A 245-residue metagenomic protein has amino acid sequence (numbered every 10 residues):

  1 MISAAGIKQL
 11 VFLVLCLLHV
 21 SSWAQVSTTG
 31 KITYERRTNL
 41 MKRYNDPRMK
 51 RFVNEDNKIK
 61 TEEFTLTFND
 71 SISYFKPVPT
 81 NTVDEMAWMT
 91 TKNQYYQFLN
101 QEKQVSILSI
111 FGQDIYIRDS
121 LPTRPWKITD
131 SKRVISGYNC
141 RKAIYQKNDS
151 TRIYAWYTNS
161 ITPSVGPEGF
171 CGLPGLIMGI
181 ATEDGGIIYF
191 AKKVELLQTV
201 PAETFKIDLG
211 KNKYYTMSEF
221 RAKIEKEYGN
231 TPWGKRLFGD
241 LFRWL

Functional and structural regions predicted by a protein language model:
M1-I32, F242-L245: Bacterial Sec-dependent N-terminal signal peptides
V26-L245: Extended soluble regions of mature proteins
